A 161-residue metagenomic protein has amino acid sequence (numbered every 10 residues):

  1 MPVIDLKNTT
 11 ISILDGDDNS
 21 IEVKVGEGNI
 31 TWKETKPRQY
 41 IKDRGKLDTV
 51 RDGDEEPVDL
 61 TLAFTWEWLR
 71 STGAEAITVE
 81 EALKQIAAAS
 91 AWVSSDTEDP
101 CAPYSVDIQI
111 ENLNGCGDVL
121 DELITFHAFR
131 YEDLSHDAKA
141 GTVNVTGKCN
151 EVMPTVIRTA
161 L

Functional and structural regions predicted by a protein language model:
M1-L161: Signature of extracytoplasmic/envelope-associated structural regions
